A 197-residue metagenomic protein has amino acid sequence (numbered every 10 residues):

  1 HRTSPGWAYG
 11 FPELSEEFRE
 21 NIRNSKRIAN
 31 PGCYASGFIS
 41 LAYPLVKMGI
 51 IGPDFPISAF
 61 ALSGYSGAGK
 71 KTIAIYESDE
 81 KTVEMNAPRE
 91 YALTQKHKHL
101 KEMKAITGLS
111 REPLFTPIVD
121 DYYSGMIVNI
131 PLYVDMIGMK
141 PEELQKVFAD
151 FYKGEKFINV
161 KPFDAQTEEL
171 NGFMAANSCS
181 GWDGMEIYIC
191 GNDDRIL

Functional and structural regions predicted by a protein language model:
H1-Y91, S178-S180, C190-D193: N-terminal Rossmann-like NAD(P) cofactor-binding subdomain of oxidoreductases, focused on the glycine-rich
G6, S36-S40, T94-K101, M139 (+2 more regions): Conserved active-site and cofactor/substrate-binding residues in soluble primary-metabolism enzymes
W7, R111, D183-M185: Short beta-strand or tight-loop elements that sit immediately N-terminal to catalytic metal-binding acidic residues
G32-A35, F60-G67, Q95, V119-Y123 (+1 more regions): Glycine-rich beta-alpha junction loops
D54-S58, E112-L114, F157-F163: A short coil-to-beta-strand element that immediately follows conserved catalytic motifs
Q95-Y123, I127-N129: Oxyanion-binding "anion nests"
V128-L197: C-terminal active-site/capping subdomain that shapes the small-molecule cofactor and substrate pocket of enzyme
